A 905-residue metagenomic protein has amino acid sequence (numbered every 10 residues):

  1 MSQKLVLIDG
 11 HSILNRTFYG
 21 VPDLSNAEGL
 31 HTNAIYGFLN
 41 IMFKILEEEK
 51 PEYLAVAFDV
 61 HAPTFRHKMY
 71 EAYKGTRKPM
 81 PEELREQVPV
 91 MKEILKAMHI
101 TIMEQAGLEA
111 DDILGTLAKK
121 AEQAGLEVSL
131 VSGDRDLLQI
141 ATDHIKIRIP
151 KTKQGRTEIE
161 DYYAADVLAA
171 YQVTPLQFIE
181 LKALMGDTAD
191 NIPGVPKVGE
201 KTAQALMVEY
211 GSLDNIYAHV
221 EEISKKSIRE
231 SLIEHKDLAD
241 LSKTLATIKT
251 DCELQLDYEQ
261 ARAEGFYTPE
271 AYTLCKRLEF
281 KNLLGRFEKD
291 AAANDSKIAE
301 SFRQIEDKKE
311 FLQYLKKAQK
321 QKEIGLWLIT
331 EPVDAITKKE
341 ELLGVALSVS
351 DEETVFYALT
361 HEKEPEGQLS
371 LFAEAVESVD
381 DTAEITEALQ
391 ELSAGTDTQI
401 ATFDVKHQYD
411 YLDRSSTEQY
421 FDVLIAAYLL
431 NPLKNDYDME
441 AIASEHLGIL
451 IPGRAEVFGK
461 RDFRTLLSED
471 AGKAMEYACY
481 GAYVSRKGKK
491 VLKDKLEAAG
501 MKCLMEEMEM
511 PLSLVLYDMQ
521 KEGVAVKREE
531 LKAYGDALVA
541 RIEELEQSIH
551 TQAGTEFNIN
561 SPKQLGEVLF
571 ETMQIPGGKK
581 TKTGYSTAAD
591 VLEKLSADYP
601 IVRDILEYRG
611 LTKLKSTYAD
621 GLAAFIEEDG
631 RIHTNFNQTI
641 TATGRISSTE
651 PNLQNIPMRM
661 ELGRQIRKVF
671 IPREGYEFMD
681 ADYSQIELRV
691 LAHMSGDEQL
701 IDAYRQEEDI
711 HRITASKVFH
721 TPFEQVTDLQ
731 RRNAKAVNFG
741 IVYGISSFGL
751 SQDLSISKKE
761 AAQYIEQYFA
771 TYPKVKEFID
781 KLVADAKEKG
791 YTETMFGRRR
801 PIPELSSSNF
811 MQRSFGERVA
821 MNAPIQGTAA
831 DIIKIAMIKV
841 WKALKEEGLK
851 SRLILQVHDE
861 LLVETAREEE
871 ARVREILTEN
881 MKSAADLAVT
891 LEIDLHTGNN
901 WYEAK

Functional and structural regions predicted by a protein language model:
M1-V131, R135-D161, L238-L241, T247-Q255: Noncatalytic, basic helical substrate-engagement surface that gates or grips nucleic-acid strands
S2, P51-A55, I100, Q123 (+7 more regions): Non-catalytic nucleic-acid-binding/docking modules located in mid-to-C-terminal regions of nucleic-acid enzymes
Q154-K182, L343-E497, M508-L512, E708 (+1 more regions): Active-site-proximal helix-loop-helix substrate-binding element of RNase H-like nuclease domains
H235-E377, T396-Q399, F458-M658, E677 (+7 more regions): Conserved "right-hand" nucleotidyltransferase catalytic core of DNA-directed polymerases
A346-D351, H361, L430-K460, Y477-V484 (+1 more regions): Function-dense linear segments that define catalytic or interfacial modules in macromolecule-processing proteins
R464-L467, K521, A619, H633-T634 (+5 more regions): Conserved catalytic core of nucleic-acid polymerases
L496-M508, L512, I832, A836-V857 (+1 more regions): Active-site palm subdomain of RNA-directed nucleic acid polymerases
A540-Q547, T551-R603, A770-N822, E864 (+1 more regions): C-terminal polymerase-core module
